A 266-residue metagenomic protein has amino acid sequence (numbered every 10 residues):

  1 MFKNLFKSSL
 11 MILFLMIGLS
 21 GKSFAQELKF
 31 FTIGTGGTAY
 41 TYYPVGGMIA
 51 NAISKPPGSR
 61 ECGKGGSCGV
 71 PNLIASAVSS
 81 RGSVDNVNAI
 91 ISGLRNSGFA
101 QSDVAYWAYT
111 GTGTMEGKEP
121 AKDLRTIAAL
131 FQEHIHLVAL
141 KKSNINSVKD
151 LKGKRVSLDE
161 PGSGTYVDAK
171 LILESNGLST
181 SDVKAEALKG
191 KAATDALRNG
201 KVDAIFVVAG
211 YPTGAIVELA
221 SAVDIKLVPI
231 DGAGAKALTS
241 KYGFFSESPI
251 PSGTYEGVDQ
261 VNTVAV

Functional and structural regions predicted by a protein language model:
M1-L10: Bacterial N-terminal signal peptides that target proteins for export
S9-G18: Bacterial N-terminal signal peptides
L19-A25: Sec/Tat signal peptide C-region and signal peptidase I cleavage site
L28-F30, V70-N72, G82-D85, S92-R95 (+5 more regions): Extracytoplasmic
F30-G65, Q132-N199: Bilobed "Venus flytrap"/periplasmic-binding protein-like clamshell domains and structurally analogous long
G63-K118, K191-A196, Y211-A220, L238-T239: Pocket-flanking alpha-helical
S102, G113, S179-V266: Pocket-lining segment of extracytoplasmic ligand-binding domains
G117-L130, T254-T263: A structural signal for short loop-to-beta-strand junctions that line the ligand-binding cleft of periplasmic/secreted
